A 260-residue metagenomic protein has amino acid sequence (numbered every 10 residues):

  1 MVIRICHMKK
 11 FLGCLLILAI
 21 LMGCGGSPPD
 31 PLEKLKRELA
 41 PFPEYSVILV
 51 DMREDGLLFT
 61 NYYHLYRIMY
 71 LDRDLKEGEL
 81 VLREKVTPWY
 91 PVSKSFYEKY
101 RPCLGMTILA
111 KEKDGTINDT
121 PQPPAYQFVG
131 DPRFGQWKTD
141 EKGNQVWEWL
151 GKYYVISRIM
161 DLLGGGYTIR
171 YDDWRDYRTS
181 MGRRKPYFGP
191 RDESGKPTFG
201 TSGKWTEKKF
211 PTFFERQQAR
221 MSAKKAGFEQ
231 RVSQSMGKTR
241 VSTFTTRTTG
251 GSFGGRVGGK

Functional and structural regions predicted by a protein language model:
I3-I5, K9-Y97: N-terminal leader/propeptide segments of preproteins
H7, F11, K142-W147: Hydrophobic, aromatic-rich alpha-helical transmembrane segments and their membrane-interface anchor motifs
K34-E38, D173-T179: Juxtamembrane extracytosolic/periplasmic "stalk" immediately C-terminal to the first targeting helix
R101-K142: Membrane-proximal, non-transmembrane alpha-helical segments
E141, W149, S180, Y187: Charged interaction segments
Q145-G164: Short, glycine/alanine-rich hydrophobic alpha-helices that insert into or span membranes
G165-R175: Juxtamembrane/interface segments at transmembrane-helix termini
M181-K260: Intrinsically disordered, low-complexity segments
